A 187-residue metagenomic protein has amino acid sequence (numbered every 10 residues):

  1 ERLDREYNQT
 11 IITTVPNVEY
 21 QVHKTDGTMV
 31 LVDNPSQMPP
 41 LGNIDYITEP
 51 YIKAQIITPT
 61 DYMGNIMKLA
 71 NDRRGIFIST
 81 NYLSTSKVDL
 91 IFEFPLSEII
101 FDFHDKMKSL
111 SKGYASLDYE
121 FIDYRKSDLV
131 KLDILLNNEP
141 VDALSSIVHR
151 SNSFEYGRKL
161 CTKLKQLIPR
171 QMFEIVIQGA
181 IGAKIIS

Functional and structural regions predicted by a protein language model:
E1-S187: Accessory interaction regions appended to the cores of large information-processing enzymes
